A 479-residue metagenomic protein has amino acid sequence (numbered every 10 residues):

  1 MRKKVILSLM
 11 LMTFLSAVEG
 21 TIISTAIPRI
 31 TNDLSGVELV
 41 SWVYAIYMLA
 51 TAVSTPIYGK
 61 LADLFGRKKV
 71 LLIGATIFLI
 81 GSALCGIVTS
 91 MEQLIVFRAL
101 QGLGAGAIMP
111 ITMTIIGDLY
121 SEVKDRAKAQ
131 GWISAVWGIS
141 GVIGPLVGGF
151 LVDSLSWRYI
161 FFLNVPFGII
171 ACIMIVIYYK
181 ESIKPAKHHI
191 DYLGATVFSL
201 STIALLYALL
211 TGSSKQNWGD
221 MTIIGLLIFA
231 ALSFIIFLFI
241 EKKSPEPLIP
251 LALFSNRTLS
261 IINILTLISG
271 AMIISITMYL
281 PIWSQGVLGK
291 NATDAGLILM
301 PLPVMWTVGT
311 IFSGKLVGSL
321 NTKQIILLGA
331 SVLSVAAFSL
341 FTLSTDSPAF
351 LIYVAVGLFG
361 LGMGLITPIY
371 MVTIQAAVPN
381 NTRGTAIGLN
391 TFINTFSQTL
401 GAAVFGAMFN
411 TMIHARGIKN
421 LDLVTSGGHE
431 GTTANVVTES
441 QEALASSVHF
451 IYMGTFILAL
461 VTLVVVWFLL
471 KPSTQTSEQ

Functional and structural regions predicted by a protein language model:
K4-I46, T51-Y58, I108-M109, T277-P281: Extracytoplasmic
V5-V18, I23-T25, M221-F229, S233 (+2 more regions): 12-transmembrane solute porter fold
L34-S35, G66, I87-Q93, L155-S156 (+3 more regions): Helix-breaking motifs and short loop linkers at transmembrane-helix boundaries and internal kinks in secondary membrane
V37-E38, V123-I133, A292, N380-L389: Loop-to-transmembrane helix entry/capping segments in MFS-fold secondary transporters and related SLC/MFSD carriers
A45-G59, M109-T114, M300-S313: Central cavity-lining transmembrane alpha-helices of secondary-active solute carriers, predominantly the Major
T55-L193: Helix-loop-helix hairpins in multi-pass membrane proteins, especially solute transporters
D153-I268, M272, K290, I298 (+1 more regions): Hydrophobic transmembrane-helix bundles of small-molecule transporters
